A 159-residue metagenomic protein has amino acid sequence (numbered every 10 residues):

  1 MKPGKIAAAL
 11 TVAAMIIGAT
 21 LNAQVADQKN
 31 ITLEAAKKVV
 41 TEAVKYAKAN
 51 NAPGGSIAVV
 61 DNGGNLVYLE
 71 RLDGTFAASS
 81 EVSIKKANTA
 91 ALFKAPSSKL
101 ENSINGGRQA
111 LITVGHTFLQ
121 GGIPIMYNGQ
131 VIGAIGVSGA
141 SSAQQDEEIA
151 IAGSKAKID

Functional and structural regions predicted by a protein language model:
M1-K5: Positively charged n-region of N-terminal signal peptides that target proteins for export
A8-T20: Bacterial N-terminal signal peptides
A23-D159: Flexible, solvent-exposed loop/hinge segments and secondary-structure transition points
